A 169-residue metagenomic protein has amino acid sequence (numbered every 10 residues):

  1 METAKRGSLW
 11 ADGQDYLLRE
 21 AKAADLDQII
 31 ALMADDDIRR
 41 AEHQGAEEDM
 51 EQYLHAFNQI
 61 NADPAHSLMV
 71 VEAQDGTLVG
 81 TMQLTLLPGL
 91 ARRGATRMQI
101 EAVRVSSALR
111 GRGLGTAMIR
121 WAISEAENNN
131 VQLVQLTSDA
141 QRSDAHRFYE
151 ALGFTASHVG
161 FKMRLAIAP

Functional and structural regions predicted by a protein language model:
M1-A11, E127, A151, T155 (+1 more regions): Terminal substrate-recognition subdomain of acyl/acetyltransferases
A11, Y16, E20-A23, A34-A95 (+3 more regions): Acetyl-CoA-dependent GNAT
I29-I30: Hydrophobic pocket/interface hotspot
A102-V105, G111-S124, A151: Conserved acetyl-CoA-binding loop-helix of GNAT-fold acetyltransferases
S106, D139: Residue-level recognition of the GNAT/N-acetyltransferase active site
T116, Q132, A140-H158, M163: Conserved active-site alpha-helix within GNAT-family acetyltransferase domains
I119, A126-S138: Conserved GNAT acetyl-CoA-binding A-motif
